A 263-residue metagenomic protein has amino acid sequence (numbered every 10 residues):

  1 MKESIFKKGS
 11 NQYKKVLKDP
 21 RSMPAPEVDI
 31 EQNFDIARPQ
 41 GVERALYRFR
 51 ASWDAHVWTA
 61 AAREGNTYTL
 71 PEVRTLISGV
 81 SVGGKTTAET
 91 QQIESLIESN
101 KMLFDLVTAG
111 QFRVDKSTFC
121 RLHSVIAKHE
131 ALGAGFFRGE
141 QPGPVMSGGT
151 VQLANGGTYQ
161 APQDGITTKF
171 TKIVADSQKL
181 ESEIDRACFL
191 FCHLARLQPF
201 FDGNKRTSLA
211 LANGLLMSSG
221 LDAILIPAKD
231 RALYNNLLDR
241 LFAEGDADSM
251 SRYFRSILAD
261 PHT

Functional and structural regions predicted by a protein language model:
M1-T263: FIC/Doc superfamily catalytic core
